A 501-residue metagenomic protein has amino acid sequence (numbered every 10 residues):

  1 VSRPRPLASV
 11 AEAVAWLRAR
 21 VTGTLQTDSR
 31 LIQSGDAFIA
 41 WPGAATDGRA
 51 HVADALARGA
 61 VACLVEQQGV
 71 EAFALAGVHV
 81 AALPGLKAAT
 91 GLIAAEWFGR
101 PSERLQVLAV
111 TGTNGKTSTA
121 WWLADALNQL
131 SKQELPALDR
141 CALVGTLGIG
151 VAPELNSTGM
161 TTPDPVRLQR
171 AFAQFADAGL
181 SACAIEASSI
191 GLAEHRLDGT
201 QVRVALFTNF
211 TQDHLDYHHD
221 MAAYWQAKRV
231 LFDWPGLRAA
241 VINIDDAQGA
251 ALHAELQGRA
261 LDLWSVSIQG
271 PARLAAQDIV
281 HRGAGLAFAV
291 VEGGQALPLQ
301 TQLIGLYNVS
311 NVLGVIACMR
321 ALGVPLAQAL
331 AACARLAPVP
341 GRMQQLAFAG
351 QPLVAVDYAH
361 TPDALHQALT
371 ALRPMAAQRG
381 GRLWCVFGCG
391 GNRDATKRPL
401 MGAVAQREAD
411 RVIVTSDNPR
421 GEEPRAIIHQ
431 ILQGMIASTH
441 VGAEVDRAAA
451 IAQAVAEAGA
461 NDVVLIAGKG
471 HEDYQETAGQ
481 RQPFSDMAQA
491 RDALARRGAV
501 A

Functional and structural regions predicted by a protein language model:
V1-L92, E96, A239, A247 (+4 more regions): N-terminal leader/targeting and accessory segments in enzymes
G43-A45, G115, S189-I190, Q212-D213 (+5 more regions): Short glycine-rich anion-binding loops that position phosphate/pyrophosphate groups of nucleotides and phosphorylated
G43-T46, A50-A53, P338-G341, D363-L365 (+4 more regions): Active-site beta-alpha connecting loops in nucleotide-dependent enzymes
A57-R58, A74-L75, D198-Q201, L231-G236 (+3 more regions): Short, conserved loop/helix-junction motifs that constitute active-site signature segments in enzyme catalytic cores
R58-V61, G77-V78, L105, P235-A239 (+3 more regions): A short helix->loop->beta-strand "cap" motif at the edges of active sites that frequently abuts
G69-A74, A178, A193-E194, V202-V354 (+2 more regions): Acidic, Mg2+-coordinating active-site environments of NTP-dependent enzymes
A89-I244, A250-R259, G498: Phosphate-binding loop of NTP-binding sites
V463-R496: Glycine/aspartate-rich loop-and-adjacent alpha/beta segment that forms the canonical ThDP
